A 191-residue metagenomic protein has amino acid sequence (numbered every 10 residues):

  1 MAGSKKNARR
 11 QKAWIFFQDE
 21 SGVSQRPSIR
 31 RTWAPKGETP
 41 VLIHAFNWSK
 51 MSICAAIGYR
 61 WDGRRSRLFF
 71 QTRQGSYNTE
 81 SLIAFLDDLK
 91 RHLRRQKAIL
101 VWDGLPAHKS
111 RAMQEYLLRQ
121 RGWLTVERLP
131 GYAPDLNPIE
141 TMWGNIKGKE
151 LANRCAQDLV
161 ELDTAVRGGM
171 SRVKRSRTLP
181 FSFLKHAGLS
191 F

Functional and structural regions predicted by a protein language model:
M1-D87, F191: Extended, low-complexity cationic-aromatic segments
R10, R95, R119-W123: Short, well-ordered coil/turn elements that cap or connect secondary structure elements
Q11-I15, I139-F191: C-terminal anion-handling pockets and recognition modules
F16-Q18, I99-G104, E127-P130, D163 (+1 more regions): Short beta-strand segments
S24-R26, H108-S110, D135-P138: Short catalytic/ligand-binding loop motif for oxyanion handling, primarily in non-cytosolic enzymes, centered on
P40-A45, L118-T141, R154-C155: RNase H-like polynucleotidyl transferase catalytic core
L86, Q96-H108, N137: Acidic/histidine-rich, metal-coordinating catalytic segments
S110-Q120: Short, aromatic/basic amphipathic alpha-helical patches
